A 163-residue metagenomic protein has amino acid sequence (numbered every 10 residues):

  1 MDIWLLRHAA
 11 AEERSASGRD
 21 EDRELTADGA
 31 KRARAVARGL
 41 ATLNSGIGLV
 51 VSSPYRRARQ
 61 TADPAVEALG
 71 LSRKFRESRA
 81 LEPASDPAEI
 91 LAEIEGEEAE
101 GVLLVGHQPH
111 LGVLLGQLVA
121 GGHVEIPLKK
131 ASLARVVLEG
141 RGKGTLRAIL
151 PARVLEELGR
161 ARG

Functional and structural regions predicted by a protein language model:
D2-R79, A84-A88, E93-E97, L111 (+3 more regions): Active-site-proximal alpha-helix that buttresses catalytic centers in soluble enzyme cores
I3, A99-G106: Generic beta-sheet signal
P64-A65, Q117-L118, E139: Residue-level signal for well-ordered alpha-helical positions
A99-G101, L111-Q117: Conserved beta-loop-beta/alpha segment of the NTase-like Rossmann-fold superfamily that binds/positions NTPs
P109-L111, R141: Short Gly/Pro-enriched loop/turn and capping motifs at secondary-structure junctions
G122-R147, P151-L155: Domain-level recognition of soluble alpha/beta enzyme cores, biased toward histidine phosphatases/phosphomutases
I149, R162-G163: Terminal interaction module
E156-A161: Short, cationic low-complexity segments
